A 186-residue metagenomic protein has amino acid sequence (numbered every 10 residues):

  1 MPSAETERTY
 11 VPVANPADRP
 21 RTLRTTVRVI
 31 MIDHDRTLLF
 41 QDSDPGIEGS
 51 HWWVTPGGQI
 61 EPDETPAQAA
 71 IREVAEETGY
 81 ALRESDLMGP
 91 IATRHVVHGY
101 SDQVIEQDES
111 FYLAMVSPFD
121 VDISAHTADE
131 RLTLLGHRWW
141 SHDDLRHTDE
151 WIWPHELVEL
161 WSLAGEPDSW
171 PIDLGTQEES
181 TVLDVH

Functional and structural regions predicted by a protein language model:
P2-I30, H34: Acidic, metal-coordinating catalytic segment for phosphate/diphosphate chemistry, firing primarily on the Nudix
Y10-R19, H98-D102, A125-H126: Short, P/G- and charge-enriched loop/turn segments at secondary-structure junctions
T25-V27, D35, D108-S110, L135: Change "...and in nucleic-acid phosphodiester-cleaving endonucleases..." to "...and in nucleic-acid processing enzymes
I32-T37, P45-I47, E61, T93-V97 (+1 more regions): Short, charged/polar surface micro-motifs in flexible loops or helix N-caps
R36-E77: Conserved Nudix-box catalytic region and its N-terminal flanking loop in Nudix hydrolases and closely related
S50, P118-H186: Nudix hydrolase/Nudix homology domain
A81-A92: A short coil-to-beta-strand element that immediately follows conserved catalytic motifs
R94-S124, R138, L160: Active-site-adjacent beta-strand/loop module that shapes the phosphate/pyrophosphate-binding cleft
